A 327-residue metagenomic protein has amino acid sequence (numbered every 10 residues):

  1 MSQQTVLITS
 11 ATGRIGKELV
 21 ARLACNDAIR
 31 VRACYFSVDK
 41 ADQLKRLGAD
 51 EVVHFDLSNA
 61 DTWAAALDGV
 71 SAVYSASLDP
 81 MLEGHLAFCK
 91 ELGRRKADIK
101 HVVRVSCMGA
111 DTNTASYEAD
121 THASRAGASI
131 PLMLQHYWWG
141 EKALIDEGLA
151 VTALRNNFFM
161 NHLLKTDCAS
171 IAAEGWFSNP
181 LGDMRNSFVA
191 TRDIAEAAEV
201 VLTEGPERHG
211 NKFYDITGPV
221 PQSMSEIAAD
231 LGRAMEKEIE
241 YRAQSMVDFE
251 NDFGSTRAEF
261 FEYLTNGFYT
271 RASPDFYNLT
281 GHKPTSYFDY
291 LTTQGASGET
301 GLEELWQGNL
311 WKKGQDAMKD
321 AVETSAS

Functional and structural regions predicted by a protein language model:
M1-T5, C25-D27, A296-S327: Eukaryotic N-terminal low-complexity, Ser/Thr- and Lys/Arg-rich leader segments that predominantly function as
S2-L44, S58-D61, D79-A87, E91-H101 (+2 more regions): Oxidoreductase cofactor-interface core, primarily capturing Rossmann-like NAD(P)-dependent enzymes
L7, V53, Y74: Conserved Rossmann-like nucleotide-binding pocket used by diverse enzymes that bind dinucleotide cofactors
R46, D50-V70: Conserved Rossmann-fold cofactor-binding substructure of NAD(P)-dependent oxidoreductases
L67, S71-Y74, V103: N-terminal Rossmann-like NAD(P) cofactor-binding module of classical short-chain dehydrogenase/reductase
Y214, E226-T270, E303-G308, K312 (+2 more regions): Terminal hydrophobic/aromatic helix or amphipathic segment near a protein terminus
A272-P284, F288-L291: Conserved Class I S-adenosyl-L-methionine
